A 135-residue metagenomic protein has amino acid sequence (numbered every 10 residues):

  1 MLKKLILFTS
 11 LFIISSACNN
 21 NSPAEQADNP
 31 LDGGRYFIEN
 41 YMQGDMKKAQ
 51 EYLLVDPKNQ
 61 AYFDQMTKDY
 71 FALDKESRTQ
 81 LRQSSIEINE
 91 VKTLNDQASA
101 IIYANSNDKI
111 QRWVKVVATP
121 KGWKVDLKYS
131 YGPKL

Functional and structural regions predicted by a protein language model:
M1-L5: Positively charged n-region of N-terminal signal peptides that target proteins for export
I14-A17: C-terminal motif of bacterial Sec signal peptides marking the signal peptidase cleavage site
N19-S22: Bacterial signal peptide processing site
Q26, L31-D32, Y36, Y41-T93: Short solvent-exposed beta->alpha transition segments
Q83-L135: Exposed beta-sheet edge and beta->alpha loop/turn motif
